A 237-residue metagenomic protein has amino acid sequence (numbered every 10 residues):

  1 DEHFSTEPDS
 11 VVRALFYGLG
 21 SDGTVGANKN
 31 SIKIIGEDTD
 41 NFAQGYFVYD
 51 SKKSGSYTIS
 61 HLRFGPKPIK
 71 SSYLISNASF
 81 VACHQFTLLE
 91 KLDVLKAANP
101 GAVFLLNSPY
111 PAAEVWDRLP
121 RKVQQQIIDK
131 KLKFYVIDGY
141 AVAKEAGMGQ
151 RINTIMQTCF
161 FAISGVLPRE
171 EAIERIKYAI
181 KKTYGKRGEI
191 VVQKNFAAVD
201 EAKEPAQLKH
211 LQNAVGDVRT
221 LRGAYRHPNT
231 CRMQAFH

Functional and structural regions predicted by a protein language model:
D1-V11: A short, basic/flexible loop-to-alpha-helix module at the beginning of a structural domain
S10-G20, V25-H237: Active-site cofactor/cluster-binding pocket
